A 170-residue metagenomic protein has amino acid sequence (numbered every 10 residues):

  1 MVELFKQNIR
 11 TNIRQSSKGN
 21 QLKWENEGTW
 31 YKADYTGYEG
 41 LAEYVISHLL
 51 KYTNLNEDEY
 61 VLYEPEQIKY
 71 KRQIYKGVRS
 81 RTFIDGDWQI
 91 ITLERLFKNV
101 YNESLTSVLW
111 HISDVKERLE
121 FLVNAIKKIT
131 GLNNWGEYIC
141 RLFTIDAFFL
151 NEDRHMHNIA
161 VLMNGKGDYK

Functional and structural regions predicted by a protein language model:
M1-T106: Conserved ATP-binding subdomain of kinase catalytic cores across diverse folds
D34, D58, D85-D87, D114 (+3 more regions): Acidic-enriched, low-complexity/disordered segments with a strong bias for Aspartate over Glutamate
A42, K76, V115-R118, W135: Alpha-helical structural motif
H48, H111, H155-H157: Histidine (H) residue identity feature
D87-I91, I112-K116, E120, N133: Low-complexity, intrinsically disordered regions enriched in charged/polar residues
N99-K127: Active-site-proximal helix-loop-helix substrate-binding element of RNase H-like nuclease domains
E117-K170: Conserved kinase catalytic-core segment
